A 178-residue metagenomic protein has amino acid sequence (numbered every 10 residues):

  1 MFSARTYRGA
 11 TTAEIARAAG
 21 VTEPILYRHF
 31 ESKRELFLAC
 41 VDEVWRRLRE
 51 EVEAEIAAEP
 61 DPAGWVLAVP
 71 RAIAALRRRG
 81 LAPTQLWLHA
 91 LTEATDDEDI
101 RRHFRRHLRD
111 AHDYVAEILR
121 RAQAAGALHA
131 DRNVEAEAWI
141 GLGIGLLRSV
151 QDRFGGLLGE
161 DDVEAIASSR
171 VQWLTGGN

Functional and structural regions predicted by a protein language model:
M1, E55, L76, Y114 (+1 more regions): Short alpha-helical functional segments enriched in proximate histidine and acidic residues
M1-E35, A39: Helix-turn-helix
H29, V44, I118: Residues within the DNA-recognition helix of helix-turn-helix
L36, P70-I73, W87-L91, G141-G145 (+2 more regions): Short alpha-helical scaffolding segments that buttress acidic/His motifs in well-ordered protein cores
A39, E50-P83, V134-G141, E164-A167: Hydrophobic alpha-helical connector segments
D42-L48: Short, basic, alpha-helical segments at the C-terminal edge of helix-turn-helix-like DNA-binding modules
R78-R101, V150-D152: Amphipathic alpha-helical segments used for helix-helix packing
L81, R101-R105, R109, Q123-V171: Hydrophobic/aromatic-rich alpha-helical bundle segments in the mid-to-C-terminal region
